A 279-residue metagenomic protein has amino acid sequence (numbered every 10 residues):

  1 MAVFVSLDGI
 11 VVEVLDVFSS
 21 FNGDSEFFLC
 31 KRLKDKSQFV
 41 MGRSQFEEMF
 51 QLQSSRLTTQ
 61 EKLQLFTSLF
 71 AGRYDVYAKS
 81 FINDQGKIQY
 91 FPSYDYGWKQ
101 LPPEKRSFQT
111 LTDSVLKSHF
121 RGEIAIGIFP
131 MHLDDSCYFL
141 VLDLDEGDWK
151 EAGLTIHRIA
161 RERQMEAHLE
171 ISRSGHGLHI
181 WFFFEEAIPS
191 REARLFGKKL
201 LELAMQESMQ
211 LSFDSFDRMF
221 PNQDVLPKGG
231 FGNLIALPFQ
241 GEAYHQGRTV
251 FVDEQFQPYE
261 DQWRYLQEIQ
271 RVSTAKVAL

Functional and structural regions predicted by a protein language model:
M1-G9, L15: Short coil-to-beta transition motif at edge beta-strands of beta-rich domains
L7, K34, R173-G175: A generic beta-sheet turn/junction motif
L15, F39-Q45, F91-S93, V252-E254 (+1 more regions): Short amphipathic beta-strand/extended segments with alternating polar/hydrophobic composition
F21-E26: Acidic, low-complexity, intrinsically disordered interaction modules
F28-R32: SH3/SH3-like beta-barrel fold
S37-R56: Intrinsically disordered, low-complexity, charged/polar segments
Q53-H176, F183-E202, Q206: Signature for HUH/AEP ssDNA processing cores
A125-H157, E185-L279: DNA replication initiation modules
